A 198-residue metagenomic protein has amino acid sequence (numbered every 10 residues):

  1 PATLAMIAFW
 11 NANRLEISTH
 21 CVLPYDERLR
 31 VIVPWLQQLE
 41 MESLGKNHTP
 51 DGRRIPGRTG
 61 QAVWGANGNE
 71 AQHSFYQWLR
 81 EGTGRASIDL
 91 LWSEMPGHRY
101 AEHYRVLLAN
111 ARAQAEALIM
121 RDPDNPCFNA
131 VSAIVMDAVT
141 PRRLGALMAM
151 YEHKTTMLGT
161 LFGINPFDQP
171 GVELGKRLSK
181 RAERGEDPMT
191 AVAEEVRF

Functional and structural regions predicted by a protein language model:
P1-F198: A SIS-like phosphosugar-recognition module
